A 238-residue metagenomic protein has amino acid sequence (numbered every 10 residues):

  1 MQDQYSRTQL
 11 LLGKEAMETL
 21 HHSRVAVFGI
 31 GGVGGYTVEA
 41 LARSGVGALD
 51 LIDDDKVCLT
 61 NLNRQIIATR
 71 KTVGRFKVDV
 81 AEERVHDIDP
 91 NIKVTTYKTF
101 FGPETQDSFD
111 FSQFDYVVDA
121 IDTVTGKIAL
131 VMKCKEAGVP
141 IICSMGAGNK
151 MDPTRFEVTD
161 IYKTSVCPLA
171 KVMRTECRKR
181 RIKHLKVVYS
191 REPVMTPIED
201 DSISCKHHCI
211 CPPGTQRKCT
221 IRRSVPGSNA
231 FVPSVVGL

Functional and structural regions predicted by a protein language model:
M1-A26: N-terminal charged helix/coil linker that caps or initiates catalytic domains
Q2, F109-Y116, I121, T125-A129 (+4 more regions): Glycine-rich phosphate/adenylate-binding loop
V27-G29, I52: Conserved N-terminal Rossmann-fold NAD(P)-binding element of oxidoreductases
V33-G34: Hydrophobic/small residue at the entry helix of a nucleotide-binding pocket
L41: Aromatic pocket-lining residues of Rossmann-like dinucleotide-binding sites
V46-D89: Glycine-rich phosphate-binding loop and adjoining beta1-alpha1-beta2 segment of Rossmann-like nucleotide-binding folds
Y97-Q106: Conserved SAM/SAH-binding loop
